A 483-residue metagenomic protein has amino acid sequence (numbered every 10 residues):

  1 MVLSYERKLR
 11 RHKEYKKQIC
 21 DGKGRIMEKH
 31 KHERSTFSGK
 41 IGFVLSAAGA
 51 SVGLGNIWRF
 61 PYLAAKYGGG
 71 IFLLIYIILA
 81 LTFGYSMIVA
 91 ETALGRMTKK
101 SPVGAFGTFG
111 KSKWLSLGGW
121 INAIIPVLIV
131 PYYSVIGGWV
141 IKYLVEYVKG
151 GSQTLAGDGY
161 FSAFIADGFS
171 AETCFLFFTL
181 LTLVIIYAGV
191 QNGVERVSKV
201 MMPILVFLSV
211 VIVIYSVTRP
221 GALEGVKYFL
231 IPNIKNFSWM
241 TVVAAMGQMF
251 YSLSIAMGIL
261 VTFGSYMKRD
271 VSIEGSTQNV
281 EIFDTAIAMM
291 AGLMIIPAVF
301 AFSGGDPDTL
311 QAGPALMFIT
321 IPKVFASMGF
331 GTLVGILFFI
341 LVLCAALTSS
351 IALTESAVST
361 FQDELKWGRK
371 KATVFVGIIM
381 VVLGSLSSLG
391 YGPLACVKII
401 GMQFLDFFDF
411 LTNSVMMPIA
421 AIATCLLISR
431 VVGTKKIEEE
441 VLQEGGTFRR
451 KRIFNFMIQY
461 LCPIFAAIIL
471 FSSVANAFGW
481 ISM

Functional and structural regions predicted by a protein language model:
Y15-W58, M87-T92, R96-F109, K113-L117 (+2 more regions): Membrane-interface "cap" regions at the ends of multi-pass membrane proteins
E28-E33, F37, E195, K199-L347 (+1 more regions): Membrane-embedded translocation segments of transport machinery
E28-H30, G104, G137-A166, M267-D270 (+6 more regions): Helix-loop-helix connectors at the membrane interface of multi-pass transporters/channels
K31-R34, L63-Y67, P102-I121, S134-Q191 (+5 more regions): Inter-helical loop and helix-membrane interface segments of multi-pass membrane transporters/permeases
T36-A47, I71-I75, K113-V127, T173-F178 (+6 more regions): Select transmembrane alpha-helical segments in multipass membrane proteins
G39-L79, G264, G275-Q278, I282-T285 (+2 more regions): Transmembrane helix-boundary motif of multi-pass solute transporters/channels
A64-A90, S170, M416-A420: Extracellular loop-to-transmembrane helix junctions
L405-I428, T447-M483: A generic transmembrane alpha-helix motif of multi-pass inner-membrane proteins
